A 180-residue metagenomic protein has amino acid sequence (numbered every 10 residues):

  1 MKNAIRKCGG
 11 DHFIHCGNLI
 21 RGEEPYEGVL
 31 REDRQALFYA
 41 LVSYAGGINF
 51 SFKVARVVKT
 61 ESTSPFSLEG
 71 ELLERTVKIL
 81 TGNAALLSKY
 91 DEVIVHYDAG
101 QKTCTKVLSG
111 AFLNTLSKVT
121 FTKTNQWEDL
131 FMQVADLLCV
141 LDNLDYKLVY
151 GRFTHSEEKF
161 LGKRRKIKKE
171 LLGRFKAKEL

Functional and structural regions predicted by a protein language model:
M1-L180: Phosphate-ester processing/binding pockets and catalytic centers
